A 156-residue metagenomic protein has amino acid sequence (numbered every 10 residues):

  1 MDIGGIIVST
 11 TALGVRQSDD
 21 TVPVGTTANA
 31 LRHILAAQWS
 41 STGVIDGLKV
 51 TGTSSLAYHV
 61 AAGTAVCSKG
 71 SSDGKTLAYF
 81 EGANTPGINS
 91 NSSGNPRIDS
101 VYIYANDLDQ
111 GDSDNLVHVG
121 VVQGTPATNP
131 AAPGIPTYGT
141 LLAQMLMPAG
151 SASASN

Functional and structural regions predicted by a protein language model:
M1-T53: N-terminal alpha-helical "arm" segments
I3-V15, D19-D20, H59-N156: Beta-strand-rich solenoidal segments
L35, V44, T51-S54, T64 (+2 more regions): Intrinsically disordered, low-complexity segments enriched in polar/charged residues with Gly/Pro, especially when
A36, S55-A57, G70: A short, polar/proline- and glycine-enriched secondary-structure boundary/capping micro-motif
